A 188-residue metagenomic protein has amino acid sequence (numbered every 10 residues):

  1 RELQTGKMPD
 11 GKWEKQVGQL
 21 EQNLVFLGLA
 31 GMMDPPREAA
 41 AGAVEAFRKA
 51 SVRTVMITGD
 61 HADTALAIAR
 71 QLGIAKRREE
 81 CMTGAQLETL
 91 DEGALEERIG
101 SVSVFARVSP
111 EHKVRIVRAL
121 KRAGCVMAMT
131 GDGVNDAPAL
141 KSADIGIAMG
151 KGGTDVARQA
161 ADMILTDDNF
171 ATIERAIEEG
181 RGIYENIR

Functional and structural regions predicted by a protein language model:
R1-A119, A123, A137, K151-G152 (+1 more regions): Cytosolic catalytic headpieces and adjacent flexible linkers of membrane translocases
L24, M127-T130: Conserved cytochrome P450 catalytic core segment spanning the I/J/K helices
D60, S109, G131-D132, A157: Active-site glycine-centered loops adjacent to acidic/histidine catalytic or metal-binding residues that shape
L66, A128, I173-E174: Short helix/loop capping segments that flank catalytic or ligand/cofactor-binding pockets
L120-A128, D144: Short beta-strand/loop segments at the ligand-binding rim of alpha/beta enzyme cores
G133-R188: Mg2+-dependent phosphoryl-transfer enzymes with acidic/Ser/Thr/Gly-rich catalytic loops
